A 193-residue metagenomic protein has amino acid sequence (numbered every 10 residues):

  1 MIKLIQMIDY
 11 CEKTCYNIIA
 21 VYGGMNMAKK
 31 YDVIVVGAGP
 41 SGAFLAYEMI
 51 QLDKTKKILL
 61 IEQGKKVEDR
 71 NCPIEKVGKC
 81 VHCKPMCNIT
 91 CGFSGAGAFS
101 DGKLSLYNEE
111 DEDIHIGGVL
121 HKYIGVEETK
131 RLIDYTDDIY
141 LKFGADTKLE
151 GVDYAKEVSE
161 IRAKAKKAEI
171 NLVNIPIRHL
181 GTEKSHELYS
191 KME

Functional and structural regions predicted by a protein language model:
K3, D9-E12, Y16-I18: Short, positively charged and aromatic/hydrophobic N-terminal segments
Y22-N26, S190-E193: Short, intrinsically disordered, charge-balanced linker/junction segments flanking boundaries in proteins
A28-S41, L59: Beta1/beta-strand and adjacent pyrophosphate-binding region of the FAD-binding site in flavoprotein oxidoreductases
A46, I50: Gly/Ala-rich phosphate-binding loop of Rossmann-like dinucleotide-binding domains, activating on the conserved
K56-E62: Short beta-strand "acidic-cap" motif of Rossmann-like dinucleotide-binding folds
K66-E193: Conserved N-terminal/central alpha/beta ligand/cofactor-binding core
